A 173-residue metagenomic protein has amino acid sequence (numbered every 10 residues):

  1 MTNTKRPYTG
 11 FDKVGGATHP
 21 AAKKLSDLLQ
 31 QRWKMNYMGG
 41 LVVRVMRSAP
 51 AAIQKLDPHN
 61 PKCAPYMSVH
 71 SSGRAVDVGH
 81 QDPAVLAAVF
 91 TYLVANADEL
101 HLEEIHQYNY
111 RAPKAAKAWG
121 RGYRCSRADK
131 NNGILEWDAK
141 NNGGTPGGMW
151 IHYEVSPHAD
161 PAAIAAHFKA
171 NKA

Functional and structural regions predicted by a protein language model:
M1-C125, A139, G148-V155: Secreted/periplasmic proteins that engage bacterial cell-wall peptidoglycan
S126-A173: Active-site or metal-binding loop neighborhoods of secreted/extracellular toxin and effector enzymes
